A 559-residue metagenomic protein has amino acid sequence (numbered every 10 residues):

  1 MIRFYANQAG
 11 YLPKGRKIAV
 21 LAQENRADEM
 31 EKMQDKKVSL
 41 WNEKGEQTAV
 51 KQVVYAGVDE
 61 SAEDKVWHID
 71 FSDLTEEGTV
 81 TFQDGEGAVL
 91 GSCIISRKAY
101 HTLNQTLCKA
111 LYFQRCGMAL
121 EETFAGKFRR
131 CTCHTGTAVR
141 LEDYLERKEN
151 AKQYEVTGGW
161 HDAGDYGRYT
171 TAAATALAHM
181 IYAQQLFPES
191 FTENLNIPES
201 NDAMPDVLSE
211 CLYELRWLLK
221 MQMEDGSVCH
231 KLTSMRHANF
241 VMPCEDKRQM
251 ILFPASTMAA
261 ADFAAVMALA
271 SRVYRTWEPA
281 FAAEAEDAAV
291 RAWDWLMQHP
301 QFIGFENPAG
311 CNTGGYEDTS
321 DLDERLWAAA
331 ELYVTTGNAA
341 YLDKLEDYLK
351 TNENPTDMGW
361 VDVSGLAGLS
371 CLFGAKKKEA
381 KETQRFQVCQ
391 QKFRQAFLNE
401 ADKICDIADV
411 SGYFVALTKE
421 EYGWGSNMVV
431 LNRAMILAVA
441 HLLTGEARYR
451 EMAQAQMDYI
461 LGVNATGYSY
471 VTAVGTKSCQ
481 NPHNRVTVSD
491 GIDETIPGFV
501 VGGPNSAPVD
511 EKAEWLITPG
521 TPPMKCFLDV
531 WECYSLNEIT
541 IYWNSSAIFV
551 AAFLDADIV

Functional and structural regions predicted by a protein language model:
F4-G91, R97-A99, K109-A174, A178 (+6 more regions): Aromatic (Trp/Tyr) and acidic
F191-P198, V228, A280-A282, F305: Short, glycine/acidic-rich hinge or "gate" loops at secondary-structure transitions that mediate conformational
E199, A203: Acidic, glycine-anchored loop motifs typical of Ca2+
P205-S227: Carboxylate/His-rich catalytic cores and anion/metal-binding grooves
Q222-L232, Q298-F305, G337-A340, D406-D409: Proline-centered turn/helix-capping motifs that create local helix->coil transitions or kinks
A268-Y316, K376-K377: C-terminal transactivation domains of fungal Zn(2)-Cys(6)
D357-G359: Zinc-dependent metallopeptidase catalytic helix centered on the HExxH motif and its immediate flanking segment
